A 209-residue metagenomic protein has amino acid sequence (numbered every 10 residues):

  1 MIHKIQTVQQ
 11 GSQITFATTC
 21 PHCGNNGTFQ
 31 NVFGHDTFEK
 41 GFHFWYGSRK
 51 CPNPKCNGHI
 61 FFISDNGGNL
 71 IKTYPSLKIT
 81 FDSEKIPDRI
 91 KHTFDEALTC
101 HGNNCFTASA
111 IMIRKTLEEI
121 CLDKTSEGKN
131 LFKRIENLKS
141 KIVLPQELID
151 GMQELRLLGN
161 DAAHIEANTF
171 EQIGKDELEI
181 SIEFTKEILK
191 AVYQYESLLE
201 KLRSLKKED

Functional and structural regions predicted by a protein language model:
M1-P75: N-terminal cysteine/histidine-rich coordination modules
N69-D88: A short, charged helix-loop
I71-S76, L122-L158: Short, charged amphipathic alpha-helical segments flanked by flexible coils
S109-E127, A162: Hydrophobic alpha-helical packing segments in soluble, helical-rich domains
D150-L157, D161-D209: Charge-enriched, short contiguous segments at helix-coil
